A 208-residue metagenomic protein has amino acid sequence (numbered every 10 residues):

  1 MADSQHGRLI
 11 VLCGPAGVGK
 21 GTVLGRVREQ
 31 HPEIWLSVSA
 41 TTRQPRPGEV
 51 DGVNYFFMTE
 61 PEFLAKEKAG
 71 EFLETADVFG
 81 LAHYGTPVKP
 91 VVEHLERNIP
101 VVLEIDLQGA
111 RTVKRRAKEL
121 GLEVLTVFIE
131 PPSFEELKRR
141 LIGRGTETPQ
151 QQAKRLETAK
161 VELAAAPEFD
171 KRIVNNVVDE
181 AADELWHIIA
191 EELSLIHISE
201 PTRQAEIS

Functional and structural regions predicted by a protein language model:
L12: Hydrophobic anchor at the beta1->P-loop junction of P-loop NTPases
P15: P-loop (Walker A) phosphate-binding loop of NTP-binding proteins
V18: ATP-binding Walker
G21: Walker A/P-loop
S39-V101, L107-G109: ATP-dependent small-molecule kinase phosphotransfer cores that center on conserved nucleotide phosphate-binding segments
E67-K68, G85-G145: ATP-dependent NMP and nucleoside kinases share a basic, alpha-helical "lid"
T146-E191: Small-molecule kinase domains that catalyze NTP-dependent phosphoryl transfer to phosphate-bearing small molecules
I196-S208: Single conserved hydrophobic/aromatic residue that forms the stacking wall/gate of nucleotide- or nucleobase-binding
